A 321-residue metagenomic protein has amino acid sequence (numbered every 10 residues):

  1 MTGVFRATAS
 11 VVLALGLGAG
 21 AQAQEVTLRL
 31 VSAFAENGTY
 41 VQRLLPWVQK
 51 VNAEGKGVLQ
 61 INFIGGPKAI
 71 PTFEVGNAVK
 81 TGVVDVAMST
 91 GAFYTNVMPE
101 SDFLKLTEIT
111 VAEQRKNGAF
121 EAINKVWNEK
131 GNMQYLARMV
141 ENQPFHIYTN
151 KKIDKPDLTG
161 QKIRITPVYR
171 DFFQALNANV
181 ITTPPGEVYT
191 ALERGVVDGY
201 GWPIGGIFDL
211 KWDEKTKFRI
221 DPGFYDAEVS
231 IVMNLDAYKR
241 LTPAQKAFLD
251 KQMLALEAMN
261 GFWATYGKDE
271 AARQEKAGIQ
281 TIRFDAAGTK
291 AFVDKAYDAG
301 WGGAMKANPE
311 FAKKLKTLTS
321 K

Functional and structural regions predicted by a protein language model:
M1-A9: Bacterial N-terminal signal peptides that target proteins for export
S10, Q24-E113, N128-K321: N-terminal secretory/targeting leader peptides
L13-L17: Hydrophobic core
G18-A23: Sec/Tat signal peptide C-region and signal peptidase I cleavage site
K116-A122, V126: Core domains of carbohydrate- and sulfate-ester-processing enzymes
